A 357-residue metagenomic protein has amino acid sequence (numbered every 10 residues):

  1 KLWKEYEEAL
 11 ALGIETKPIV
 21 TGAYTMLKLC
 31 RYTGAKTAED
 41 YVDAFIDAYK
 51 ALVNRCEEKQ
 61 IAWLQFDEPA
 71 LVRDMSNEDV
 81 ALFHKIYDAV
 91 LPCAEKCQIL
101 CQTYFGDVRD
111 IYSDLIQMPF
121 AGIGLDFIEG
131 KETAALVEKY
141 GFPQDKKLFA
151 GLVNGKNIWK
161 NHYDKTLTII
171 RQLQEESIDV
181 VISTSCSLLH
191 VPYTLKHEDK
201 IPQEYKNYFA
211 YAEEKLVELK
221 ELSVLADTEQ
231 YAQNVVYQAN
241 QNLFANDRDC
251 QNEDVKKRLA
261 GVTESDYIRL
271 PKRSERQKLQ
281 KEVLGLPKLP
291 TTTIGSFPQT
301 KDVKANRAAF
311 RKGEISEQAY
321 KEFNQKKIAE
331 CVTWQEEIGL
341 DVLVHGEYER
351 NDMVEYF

Functional and structural regions predicted by a protein language model:
K1-F357: Domain-level signal for soluble alpha/beta catalytic cores
